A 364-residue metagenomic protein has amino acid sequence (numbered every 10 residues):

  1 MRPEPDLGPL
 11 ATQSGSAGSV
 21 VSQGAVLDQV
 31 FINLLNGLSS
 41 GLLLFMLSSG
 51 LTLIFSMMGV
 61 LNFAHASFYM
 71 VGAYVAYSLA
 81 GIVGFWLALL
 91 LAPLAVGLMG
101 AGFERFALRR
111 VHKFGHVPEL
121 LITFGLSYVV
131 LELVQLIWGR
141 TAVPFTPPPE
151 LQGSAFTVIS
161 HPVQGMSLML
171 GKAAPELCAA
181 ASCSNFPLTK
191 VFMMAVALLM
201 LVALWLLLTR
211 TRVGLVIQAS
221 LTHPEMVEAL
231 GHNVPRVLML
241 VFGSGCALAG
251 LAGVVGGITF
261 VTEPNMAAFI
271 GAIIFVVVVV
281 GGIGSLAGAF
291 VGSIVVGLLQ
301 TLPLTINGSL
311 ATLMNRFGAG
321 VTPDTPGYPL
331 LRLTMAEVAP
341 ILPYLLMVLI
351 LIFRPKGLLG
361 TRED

Functional and structural regions predicted by a protein language model:
M1-G15, S19-V21, Q29, F106 (+3 more regions): Cytosolic-side transmembrane-helix boundaries in multi-pass membrane proteins
M1-M46, V75, I82-L87, F114-E119 (+5 more regions): Membrane-interfacial amphipathic/re-entrant helices at transmembrane-helix boundaries
Q29-S78, F103-P118, E225, P235 (+1 more regions): Single transmembrane alpha-helix segments in multi-pass membrane proteins
L35, M57-G102, F106, V111 (+4 more regions): Membrane-embedded helix boundary and interhelical linker motif in transport proteins
S40, S184-N265, L286-V291: Helix-loop-helix "hairpin" substructures at the membrane interface of multi-pass membrane proteins
L44, S48, V83-L94, M239-A249 (+1 more regions): Transmembrane alpha-helical segments in multi-pass inner-membrane proteins
G84-S127, L133, V291-V296, Q300 (+1 more regions): Alpha-helical transmembrane segments within multi-pass membrane transporters and channels
R110-V111, E119-R210, T305-P340, K356 (+1 more regions): Transmembrane helix-bundle core of multi-pass membrane transporters and related energy-transducing complexes
